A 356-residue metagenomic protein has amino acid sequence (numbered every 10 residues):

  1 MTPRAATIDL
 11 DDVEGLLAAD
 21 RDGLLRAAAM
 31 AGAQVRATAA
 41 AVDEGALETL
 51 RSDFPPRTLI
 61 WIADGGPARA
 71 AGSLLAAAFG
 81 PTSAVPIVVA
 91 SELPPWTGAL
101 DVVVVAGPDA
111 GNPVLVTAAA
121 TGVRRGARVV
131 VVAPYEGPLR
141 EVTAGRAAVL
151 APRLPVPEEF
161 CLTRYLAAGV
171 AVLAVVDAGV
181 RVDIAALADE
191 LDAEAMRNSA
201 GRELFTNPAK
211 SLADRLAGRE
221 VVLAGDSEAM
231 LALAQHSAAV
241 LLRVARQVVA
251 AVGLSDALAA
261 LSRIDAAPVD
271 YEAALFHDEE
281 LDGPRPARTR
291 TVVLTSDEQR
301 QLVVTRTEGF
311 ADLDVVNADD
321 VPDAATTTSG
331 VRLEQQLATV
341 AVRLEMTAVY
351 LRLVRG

Functional and structural regions predicted by a protein language model:
M1-A40, A127-A148, A171, V182 (+2 more regions): Phosphate-moiety recognition in structured ligand-binding domains
L17-S52, P56-A76: N-terminal, Lys/Arg-enriched amphipathic/low-complexity engagement segments that precede the first folded domain
R21-D22, R26-A27, A39-T49, A174-L281: Active-site phosphate/pyrophosphate-binding segments
L25, T58-G80, A229-A238, E298-E308: Short, charged N-terminal beta->alpha structural module
R51-P56, W96-L100, V123-R124, D214-G218 (+1 more regions): Flexible, charged surface loops at secondary-structure boundaries
F54-M196, S296: Glycine-rich phosphate-binding loops that contact phosphosugars or nucleotide phosphates
T58-A63, V105, G218-D226, R290-L294: Short hydrophobic beta-strand segments
L74-I87, A239-A250, G309-L313: Short helix-loop-beta junction
